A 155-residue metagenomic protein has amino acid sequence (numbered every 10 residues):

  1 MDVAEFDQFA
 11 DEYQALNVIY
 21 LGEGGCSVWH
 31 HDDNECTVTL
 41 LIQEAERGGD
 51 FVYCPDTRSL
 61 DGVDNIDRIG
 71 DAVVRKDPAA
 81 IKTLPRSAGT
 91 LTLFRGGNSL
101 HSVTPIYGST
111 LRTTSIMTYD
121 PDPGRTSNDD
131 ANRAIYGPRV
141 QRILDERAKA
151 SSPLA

Functional and structural regions predicted by a protein language model:
V3, D7-Y13, N17-L91, N128: Catalytic core of non-heme Fe(II) oxygenases with the double-stranded beta-helix
P55, D61-A155: Catalytic core of Fe(II)/2-oxoglutarate
